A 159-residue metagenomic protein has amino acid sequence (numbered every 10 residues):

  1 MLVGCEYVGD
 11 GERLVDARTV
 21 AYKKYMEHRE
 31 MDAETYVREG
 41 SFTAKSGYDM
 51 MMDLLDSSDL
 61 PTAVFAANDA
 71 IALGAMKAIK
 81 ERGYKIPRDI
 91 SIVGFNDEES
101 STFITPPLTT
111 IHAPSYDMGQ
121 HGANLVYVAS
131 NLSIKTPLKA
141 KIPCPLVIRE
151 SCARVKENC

Functional and structural regions predicted by a protein language model:
M1-C159: Bacterial carbohydrate/catabolite-sensing allosteric modules
